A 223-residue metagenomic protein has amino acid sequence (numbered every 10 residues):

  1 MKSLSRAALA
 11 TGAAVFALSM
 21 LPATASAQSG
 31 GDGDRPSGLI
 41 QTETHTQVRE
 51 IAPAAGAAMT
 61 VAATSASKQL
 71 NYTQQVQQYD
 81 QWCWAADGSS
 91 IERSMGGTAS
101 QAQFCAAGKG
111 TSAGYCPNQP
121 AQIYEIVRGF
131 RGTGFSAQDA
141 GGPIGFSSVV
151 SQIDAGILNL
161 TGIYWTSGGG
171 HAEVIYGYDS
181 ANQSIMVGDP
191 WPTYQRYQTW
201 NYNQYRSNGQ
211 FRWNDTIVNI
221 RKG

Functional and structural regions predicted by a protein language model:
M1-Q28: Secretory targeting and sorting signals
L21-A23, Y79, H171: Generic detector of short, well-ordered, non-transmembrane alpha-helical segments enriched in hydrophobic residues
S29-A57, Q103-G223: Conserved active-site-adjacent core of cysteine acyl-enzyme catalytic domains
G56-S65: Acidic-glycine-rich active-site phosphate/pyrophosphate-binding loop
S67-S112: Active-site nucleophile-adjacent alpha helix/oxyanion-hole segment immediately C-terminal to the catalytic cysteine
